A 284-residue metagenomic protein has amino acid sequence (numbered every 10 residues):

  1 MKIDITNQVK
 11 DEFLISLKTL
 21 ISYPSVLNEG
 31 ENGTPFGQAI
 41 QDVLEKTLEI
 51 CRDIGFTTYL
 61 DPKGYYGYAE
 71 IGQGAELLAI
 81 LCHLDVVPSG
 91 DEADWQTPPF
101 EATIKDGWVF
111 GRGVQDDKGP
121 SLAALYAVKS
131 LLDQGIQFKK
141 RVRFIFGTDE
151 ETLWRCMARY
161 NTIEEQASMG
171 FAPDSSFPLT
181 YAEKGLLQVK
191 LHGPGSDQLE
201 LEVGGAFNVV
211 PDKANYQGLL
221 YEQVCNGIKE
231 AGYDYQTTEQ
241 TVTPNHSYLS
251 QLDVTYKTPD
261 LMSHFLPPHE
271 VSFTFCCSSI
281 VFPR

Functional and structural regions predicted by a protein language model:
M1-C82, V86-E92: N-terminal helical capping/dimerization or prosegment-like subdomains of hydrolases acting on amide or phosphate bonds
Q8-E12, S16-Y23, K46-I54, S130 (+2 more regions): Generic non-transmembrane alpha-helical segments
Y59-P62, G111, F144-F146, F171-P173 (+2 more regions): General beta-strand structural signal in soluble alpha/beta enzymes
L60-P62, I104, T237: Generic beta-strand structural signal
G67, W108-V109, Q240-V242: Hydrophobic residues embedded in beta-strands of well-ordered beta-sheets
L77-F146, T152: Active-site metal-coordination/substrate-binding segment of hydrolases, especially metallo-dependent peptidases
E151, M157-R284: Midchain, well-structured core segments that form catalytic/ion-binding scaffolds
